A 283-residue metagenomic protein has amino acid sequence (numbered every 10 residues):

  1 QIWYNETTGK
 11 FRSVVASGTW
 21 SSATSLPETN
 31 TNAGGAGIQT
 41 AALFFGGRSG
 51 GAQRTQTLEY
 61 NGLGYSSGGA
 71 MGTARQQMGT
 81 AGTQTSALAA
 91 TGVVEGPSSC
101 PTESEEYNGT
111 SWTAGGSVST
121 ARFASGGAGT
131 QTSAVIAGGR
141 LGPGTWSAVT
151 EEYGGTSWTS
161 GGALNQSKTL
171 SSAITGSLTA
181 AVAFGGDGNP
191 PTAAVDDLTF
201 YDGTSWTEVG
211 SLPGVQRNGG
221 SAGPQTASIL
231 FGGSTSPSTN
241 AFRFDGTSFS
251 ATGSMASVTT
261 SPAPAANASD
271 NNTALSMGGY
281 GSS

Functional and structural regions predicted by a protein language model:
Q1-S283: Polar, enzyme-active/binding microenvironments
